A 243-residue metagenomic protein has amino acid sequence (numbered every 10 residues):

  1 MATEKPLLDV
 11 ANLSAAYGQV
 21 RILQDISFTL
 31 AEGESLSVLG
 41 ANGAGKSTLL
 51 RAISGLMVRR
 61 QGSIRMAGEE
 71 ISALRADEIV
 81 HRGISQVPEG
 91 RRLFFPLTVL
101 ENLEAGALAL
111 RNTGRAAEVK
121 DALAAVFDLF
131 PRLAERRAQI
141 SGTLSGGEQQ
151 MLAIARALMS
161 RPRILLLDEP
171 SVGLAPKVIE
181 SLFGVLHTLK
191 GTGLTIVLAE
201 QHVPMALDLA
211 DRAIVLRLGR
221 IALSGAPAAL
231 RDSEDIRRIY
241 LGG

Functional and structural regions predicted by a protein language model:
G18, R59, L74, V99-D121 (+2 more regions): ABC-type ATPase nucleotide-binding domains, specifically the catalytic core motifs of the NBD
L39-A41: The feature captures the beta-strand-to-loop junction immediately N-terminal to the Walker
S54: Helix-to-loop junction immediately C-terminal to a conserved catalytic motif
G62-E70, R82, E118-D121, G225: Conserved ABC transporter NBD signature motif
I140-L144, E148: Conserved ABC ATPase signature
A157-L158: ABC ATPase C-loop
